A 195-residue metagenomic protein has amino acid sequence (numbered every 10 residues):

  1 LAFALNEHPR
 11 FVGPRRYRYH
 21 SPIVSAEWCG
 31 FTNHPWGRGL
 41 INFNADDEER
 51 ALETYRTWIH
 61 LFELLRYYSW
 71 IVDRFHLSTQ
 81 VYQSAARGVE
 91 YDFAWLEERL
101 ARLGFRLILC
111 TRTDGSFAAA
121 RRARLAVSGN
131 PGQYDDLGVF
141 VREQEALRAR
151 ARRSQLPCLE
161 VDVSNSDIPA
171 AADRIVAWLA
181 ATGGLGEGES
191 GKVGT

Functional and structural regions predicted by a protein language model:
L1-N6, R121-R124, A170-T182: PAPS/PAP-binding and catalytic site of the sulfotransferase fold
F3-E63, Y82-Q83: Conserved substrate/cofactor phosphate-moiety recognition/catalytic segment in nucleotide-dependent phosphotransferases
R15-Y17, R106-C110, L159-V161: Hydrophobic/aromatic beta-strand patches that form the interior of the parallel beta-sheet core in alpha/beta enzyme
V24-G30, A119-A120, P169-D173: Short, solvent-exposed polar/charged micro-motifs at secondary-structure junctions
I41-F105, L109: Glycine-rich phosphate-binding loop used to anchor ATP phosphates in small-molecule kinases, encompassing both
H76-S78, R112-A118, S166: Conserved nucleotide-binding/hydrolysis micro-motifs of P-loop NTPases
A86-D92, E97-R150: A glycine- and Lys/Arg-enriched "phosphate-lid" helix/loop adjacent to the NTP-binding pocket of small-molecule kinases
Q144-T195: NTP-dependent small-molecule kinase module
